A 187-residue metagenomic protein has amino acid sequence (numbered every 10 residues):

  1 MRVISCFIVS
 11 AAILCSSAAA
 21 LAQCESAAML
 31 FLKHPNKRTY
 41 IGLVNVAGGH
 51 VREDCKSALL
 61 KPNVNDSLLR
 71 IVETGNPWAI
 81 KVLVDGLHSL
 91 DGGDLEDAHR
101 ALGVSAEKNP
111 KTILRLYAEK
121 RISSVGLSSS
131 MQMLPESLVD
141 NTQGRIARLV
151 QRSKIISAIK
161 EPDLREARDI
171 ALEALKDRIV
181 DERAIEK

Functional and structural regions predicted by a protein language model:
M1, M29, M131-M133: Detector for methionine-enriched segments
M1-I8: Bacterial N-terminal signal peptides that target proteins for export
I4, E25, H50, N65 (+3 more regions): Generic, low-specificity signal for short hydrophobic/alpha-helical stretches with a mild N-terminal bias, encompassing
C15-A18: N-terminal signal peptide c-region/cleavage motif recognized by signal peptidases
A22-G75, D163-L164: Terminal domain-start segments
P77-I80, D85-E186: Extended alpha-helical scaffolding segments
